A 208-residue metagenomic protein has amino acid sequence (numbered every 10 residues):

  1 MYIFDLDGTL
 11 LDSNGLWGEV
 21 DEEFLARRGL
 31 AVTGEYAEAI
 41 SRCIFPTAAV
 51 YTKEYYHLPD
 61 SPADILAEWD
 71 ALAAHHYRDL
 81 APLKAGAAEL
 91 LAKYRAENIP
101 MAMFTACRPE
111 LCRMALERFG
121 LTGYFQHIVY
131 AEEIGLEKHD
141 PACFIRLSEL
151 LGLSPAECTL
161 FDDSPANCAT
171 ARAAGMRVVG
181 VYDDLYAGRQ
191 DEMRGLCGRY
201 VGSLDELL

Functional and structural regions predicted by a protein language model:
M1-E89, K93-E97, E110: N-terminal helical cap/lid subdomain that shapes the substrate entry/recognition surface in HAD-like hydrolases
D12, M103-T105, G180: Hydrophobic residues in well-ordered beta-strands that form the structural core
D21, A73-A74, P100-M103, A131-E133 (+1 more regions): N-terminal start-of-chain detector that recognizes signal peptides and the immediate post-cleavage beginning
A31, P100, R177: Residue-level detector of anion-binding/catalytic polar loops
L83, F104, L136: Residue-level marker of regulatory loop/turn positions in helix-turn-helix DNA-binding domains and in histidine
A92-R95, R108-P109, R113-L208: Asp-based, Mg2+/Mn2+-dependent phosphohydrolase catalytic module
